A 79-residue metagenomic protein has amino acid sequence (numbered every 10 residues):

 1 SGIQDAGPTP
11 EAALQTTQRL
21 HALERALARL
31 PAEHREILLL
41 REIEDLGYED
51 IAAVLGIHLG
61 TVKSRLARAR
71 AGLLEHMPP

Functional and structural regions predicted by a protein language model:
S1-T16, G47: Internal acidic/polar
T17, E24, K63: Conserved catalytic core of two-component sensor histidine kinases
A22-L30: Short amphipathic alpha-helical boundary/capping segments
E33-H34, K63: The N-cap/first-turn positions of alpha helices within or immediately adjacent to helix-turn-helix DNA-binding domains
I37-R41: A short pre-motif secondary-structure segment
E49, L55-P78: DNA-recognition helix of helix-turn-helix
